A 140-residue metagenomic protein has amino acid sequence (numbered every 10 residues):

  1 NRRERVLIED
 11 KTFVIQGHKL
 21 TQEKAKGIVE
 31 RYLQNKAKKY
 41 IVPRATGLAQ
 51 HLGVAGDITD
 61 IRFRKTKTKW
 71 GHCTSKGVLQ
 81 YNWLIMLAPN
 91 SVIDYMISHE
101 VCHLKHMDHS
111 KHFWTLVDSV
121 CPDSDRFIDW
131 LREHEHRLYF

Functional and structural regions predicted by a protein language model:
N1-Y95, L104-F140: Active-site-proximal or metal-binding-adjacent scaffold patches in catalytic folds
E100: Walker B catalytic acidic pair
